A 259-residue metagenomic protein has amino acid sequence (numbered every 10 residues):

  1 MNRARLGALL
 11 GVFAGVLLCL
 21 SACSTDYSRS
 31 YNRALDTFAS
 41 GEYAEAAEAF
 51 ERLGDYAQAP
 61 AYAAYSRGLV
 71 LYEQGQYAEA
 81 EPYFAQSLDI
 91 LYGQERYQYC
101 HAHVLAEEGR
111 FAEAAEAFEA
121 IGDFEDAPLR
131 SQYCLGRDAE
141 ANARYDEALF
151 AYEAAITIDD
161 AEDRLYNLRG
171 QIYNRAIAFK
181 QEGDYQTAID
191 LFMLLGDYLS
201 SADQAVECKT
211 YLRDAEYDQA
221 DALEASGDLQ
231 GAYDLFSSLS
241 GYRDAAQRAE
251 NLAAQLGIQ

Functional and structural regions predicted by a protein language model:
M1-L10: Bacterial N-terminal signal peptides that target proteins for export
C19-A22: C-terminal motif of bacterial Sec signal peptides marking the signal peptidase cleavage site
Y27-F38, A61-Y72, E95-A106, L129-E140 (+2 more regions): Alpha-helical tetratricopeptide repeat
A46, R52-G54, S87-L88, I121-G122 (+4 more regions): Alpha-helical solenoid scaffolds that mediate protein-protein interactions, centered on TPR/SEL1-like repeats but also
